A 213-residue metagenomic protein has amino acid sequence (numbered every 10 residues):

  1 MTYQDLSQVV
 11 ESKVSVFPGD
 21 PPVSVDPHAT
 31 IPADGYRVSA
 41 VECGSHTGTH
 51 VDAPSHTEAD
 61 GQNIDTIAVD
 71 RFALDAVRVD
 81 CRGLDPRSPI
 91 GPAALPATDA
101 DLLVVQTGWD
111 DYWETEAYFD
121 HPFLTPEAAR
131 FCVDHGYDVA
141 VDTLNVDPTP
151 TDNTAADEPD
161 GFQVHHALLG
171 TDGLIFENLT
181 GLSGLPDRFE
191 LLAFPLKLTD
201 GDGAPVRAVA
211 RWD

Functional and structural regions predicted by a protein language model:
M1-D213: Active-/binding-site microenvironments in catalytic and ligand-binding cores
